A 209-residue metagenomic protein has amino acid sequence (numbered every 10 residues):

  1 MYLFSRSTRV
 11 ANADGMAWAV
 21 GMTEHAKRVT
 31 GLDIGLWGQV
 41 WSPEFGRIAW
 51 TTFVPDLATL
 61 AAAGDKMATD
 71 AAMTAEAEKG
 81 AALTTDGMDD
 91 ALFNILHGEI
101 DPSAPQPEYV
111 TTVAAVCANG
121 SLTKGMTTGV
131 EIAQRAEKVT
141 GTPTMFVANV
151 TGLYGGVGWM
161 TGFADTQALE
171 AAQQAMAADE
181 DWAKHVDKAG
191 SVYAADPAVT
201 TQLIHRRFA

Functional and structural regions predicted by a protein language model:
M1-A209: Short S/T/G/P-rich N-terminal loop/turn motif that feeds into the first structured element of a domain
